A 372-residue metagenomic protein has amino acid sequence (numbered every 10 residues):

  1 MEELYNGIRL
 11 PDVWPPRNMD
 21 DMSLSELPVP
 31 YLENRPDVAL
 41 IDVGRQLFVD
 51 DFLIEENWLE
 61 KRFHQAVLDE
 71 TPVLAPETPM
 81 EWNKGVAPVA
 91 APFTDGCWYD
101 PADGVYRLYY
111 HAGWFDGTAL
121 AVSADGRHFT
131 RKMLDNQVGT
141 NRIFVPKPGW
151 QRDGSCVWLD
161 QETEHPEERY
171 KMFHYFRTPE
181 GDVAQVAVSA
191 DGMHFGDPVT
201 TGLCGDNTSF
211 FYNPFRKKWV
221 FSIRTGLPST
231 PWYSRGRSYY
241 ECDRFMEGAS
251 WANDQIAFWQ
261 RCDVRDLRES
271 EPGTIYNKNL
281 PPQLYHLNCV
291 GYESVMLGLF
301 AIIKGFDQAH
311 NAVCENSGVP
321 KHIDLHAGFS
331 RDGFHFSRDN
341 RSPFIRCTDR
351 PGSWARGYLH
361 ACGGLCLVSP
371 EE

Functional and structural regions predicted by a protein language model:
M1-Y285, V290-R356, P370-E372: Beta-rich carbohydrate-recognition and catalytic domains
H360-C362, S369: Extended C-terminal regions of large enzymes
